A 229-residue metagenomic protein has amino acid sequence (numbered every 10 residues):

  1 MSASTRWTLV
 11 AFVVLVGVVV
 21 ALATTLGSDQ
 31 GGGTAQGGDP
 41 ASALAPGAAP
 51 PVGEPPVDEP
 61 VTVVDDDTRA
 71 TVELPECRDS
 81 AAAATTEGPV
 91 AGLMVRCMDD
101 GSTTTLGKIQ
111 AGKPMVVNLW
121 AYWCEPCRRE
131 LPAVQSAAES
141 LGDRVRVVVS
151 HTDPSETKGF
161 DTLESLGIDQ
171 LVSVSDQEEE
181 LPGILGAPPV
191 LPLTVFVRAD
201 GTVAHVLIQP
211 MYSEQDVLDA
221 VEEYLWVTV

Functional and structural regions predicted by a protein language model:
M1-L15: N-terminal export and membrane-targeting signals
V19-A43, V229: C-terminal region of N-terminal signal peptides and the immediate post-cleavage residues of exported proteins
G37-P56: Short extracytoplasmic/periplasmic juxtamembrane "stem" segments immediately C-terminal to an N-terminal membrane anchor
L74-S80, R96-M98, E125-R128: Sequence contexts marking disulfide-bonded cysteines in secreted/extracellular proteins
A82-E87, G92-P114: A short beta-strand-turn-helix
T104-R128, V134, V147: Short active-site neighborhood of thiol/selenol oxidoreductases, capturing the structured segment around
R128-L166, P182-G183: Structural microenvironment flanking redox-active thiols in thiol-disulfide oxidoreductases
E164-I168, S175-V229: Thiol/disulfide oxidoreductase modules built on the thioredoxin-like
